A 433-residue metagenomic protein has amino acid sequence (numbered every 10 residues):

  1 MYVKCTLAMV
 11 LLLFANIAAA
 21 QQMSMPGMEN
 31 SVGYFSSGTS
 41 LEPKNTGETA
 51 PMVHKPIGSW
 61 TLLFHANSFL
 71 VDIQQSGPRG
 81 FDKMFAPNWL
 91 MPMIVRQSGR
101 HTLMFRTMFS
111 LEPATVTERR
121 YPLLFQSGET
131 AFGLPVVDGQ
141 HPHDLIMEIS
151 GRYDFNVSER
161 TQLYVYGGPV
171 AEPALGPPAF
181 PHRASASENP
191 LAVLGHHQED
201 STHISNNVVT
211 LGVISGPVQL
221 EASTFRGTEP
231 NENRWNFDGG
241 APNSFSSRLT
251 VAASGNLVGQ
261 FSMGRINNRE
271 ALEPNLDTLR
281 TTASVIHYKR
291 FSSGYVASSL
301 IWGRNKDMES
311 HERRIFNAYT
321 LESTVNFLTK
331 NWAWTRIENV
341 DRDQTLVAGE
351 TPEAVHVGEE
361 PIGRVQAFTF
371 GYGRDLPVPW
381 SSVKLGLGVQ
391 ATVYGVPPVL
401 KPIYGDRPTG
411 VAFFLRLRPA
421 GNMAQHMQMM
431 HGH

Functional and structural regions predicted by a protein language model:
P51-V53, L90-R96, I149-F155, V209-S215 (+7 more regions): Residues on the lipid-exposed face of transmembrane beta-strands in outer-membrane beta-barrel proteins
W60, D82-L90, H143-I149, H203-V209 (+7 more regions): Residues that define the transmembrane beta-barrel architecture of outer-membrane proteins
L62, G99-M104, E159-L163, P217-E221 (+5 more regions): Repeated loop/turn-to-beta-strand initiation elements of outer-membrane beta-barrel proteins
F64-A66, L103-T107, V165-G167, L211 (+9 more regions): Membrane-embedded beta-strand positions of outer-membrane beta-barrel proteins
S68-Q74, F109-T115, P169-P173, S215-P217 (+8 more regions): Transmembrane beta-strands of outer-membrane beta-barrel pores
V116-T250: Surface-exposed coil loops of outer-membrane beta-barrel proteins
S215, Q219, S223, G240 (+2 more regions): Detector for outer-membrane/organellar transmembrane beta-barrel domains, recognizing the amphipathic beta-strand
F370, G405-H433: Outer-membrane beta-barrel "beta-signal"
